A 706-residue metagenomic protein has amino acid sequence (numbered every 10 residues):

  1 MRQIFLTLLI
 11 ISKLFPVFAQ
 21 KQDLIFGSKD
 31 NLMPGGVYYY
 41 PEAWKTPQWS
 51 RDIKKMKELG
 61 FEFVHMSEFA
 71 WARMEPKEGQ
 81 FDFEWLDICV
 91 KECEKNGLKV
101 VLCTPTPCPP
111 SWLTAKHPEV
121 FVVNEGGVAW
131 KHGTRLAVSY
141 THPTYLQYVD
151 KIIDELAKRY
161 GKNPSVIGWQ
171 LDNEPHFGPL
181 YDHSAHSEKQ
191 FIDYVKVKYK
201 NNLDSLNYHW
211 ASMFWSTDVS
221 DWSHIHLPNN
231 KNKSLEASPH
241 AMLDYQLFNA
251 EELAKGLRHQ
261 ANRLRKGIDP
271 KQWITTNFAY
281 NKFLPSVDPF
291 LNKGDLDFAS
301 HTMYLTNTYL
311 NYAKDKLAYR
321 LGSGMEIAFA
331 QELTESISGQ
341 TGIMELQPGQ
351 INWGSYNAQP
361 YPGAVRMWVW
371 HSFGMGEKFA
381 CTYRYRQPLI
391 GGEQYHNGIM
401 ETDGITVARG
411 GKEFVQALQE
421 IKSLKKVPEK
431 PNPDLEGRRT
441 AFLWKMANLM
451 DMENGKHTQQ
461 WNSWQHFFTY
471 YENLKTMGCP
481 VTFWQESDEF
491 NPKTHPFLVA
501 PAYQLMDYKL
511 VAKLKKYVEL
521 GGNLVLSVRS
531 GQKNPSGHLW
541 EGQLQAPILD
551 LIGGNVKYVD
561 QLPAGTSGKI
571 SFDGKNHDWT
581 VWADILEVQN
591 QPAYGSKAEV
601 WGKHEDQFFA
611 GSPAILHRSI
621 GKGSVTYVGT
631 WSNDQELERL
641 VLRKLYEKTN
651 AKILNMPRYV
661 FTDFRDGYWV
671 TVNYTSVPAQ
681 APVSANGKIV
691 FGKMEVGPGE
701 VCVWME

Functional and structural regions predicted by a protein language model:
M1-K21: Bacterial Sec-dependent N-terminal signal peptides
A19-F63, P76, K91, K99 (+1 more regions): N-terminal carbohydrate-binding accessory modules
P34-T46, F69-E84, K131-D150, P175-P179 (+7 more regions): The substrate-binding groove and active-site-proximal loops of carbohydrate-active enzymes, especially glycoside
A43-E58, V149-E155, N281-N292, Y361-V369 (+1 more regions): Short, acidic/polar
S50-L59, F63-A129, D154-A157, Q260-I268 (+1 more regions): Aromatic-lined substrate-binding rim segments of carbohydrate-active enzymes
G127-G324: Polysaccharide-binding and catalytic clefts of secreted carbohydrate-active enzymes
T275-T469, Y558-P563, G568, F572-G574 (+4 more regions): Hydrophobic targeting/anchoring helices
P501-E706: A conserved amphipathic helix/loop scaffold that creates a polar/acidic microenvironment used either to coordinate
